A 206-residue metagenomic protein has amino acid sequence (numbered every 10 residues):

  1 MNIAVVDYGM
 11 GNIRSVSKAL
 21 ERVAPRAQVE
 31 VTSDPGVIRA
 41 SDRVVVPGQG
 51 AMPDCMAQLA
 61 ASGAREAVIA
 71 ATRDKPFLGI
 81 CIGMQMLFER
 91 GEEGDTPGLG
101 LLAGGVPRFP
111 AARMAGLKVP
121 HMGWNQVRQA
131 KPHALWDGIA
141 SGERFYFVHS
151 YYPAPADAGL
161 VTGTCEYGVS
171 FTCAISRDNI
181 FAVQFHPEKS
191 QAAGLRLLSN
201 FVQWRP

Functional and structural regions predicted by a protein language model:
M1-A4: Extreme N-terminal starter segment of soluble prokaryotic enzymes
V6-Y8: Short hydrophobic segments within beta-strands
A19-A27: Short helix-loop-beta junction
V29-A40: Short acidic low-complexity segments
I38-G48: Short acidic/histidine-rich motifs immediately flanking catalytic phosphotransfer sites in two-component signaling
G50-M122: Cysteine-nucleophile active-site neighborhood
G105-P206: Amide-donor transfer/coupling interface in amidating biosynthetic enzymes
